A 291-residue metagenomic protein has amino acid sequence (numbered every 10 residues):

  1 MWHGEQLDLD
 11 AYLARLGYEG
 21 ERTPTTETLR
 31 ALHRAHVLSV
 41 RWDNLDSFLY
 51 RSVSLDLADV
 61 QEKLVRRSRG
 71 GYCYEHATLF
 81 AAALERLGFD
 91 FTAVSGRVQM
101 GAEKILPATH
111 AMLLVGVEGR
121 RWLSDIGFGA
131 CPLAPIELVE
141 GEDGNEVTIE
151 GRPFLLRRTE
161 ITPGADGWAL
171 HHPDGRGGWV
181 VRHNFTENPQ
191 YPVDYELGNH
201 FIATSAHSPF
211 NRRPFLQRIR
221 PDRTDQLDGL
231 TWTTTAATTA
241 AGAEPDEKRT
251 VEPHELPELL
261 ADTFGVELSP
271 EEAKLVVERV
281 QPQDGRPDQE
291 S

Functional and structural regions predicted by a protein language model:
W2-L16, G20, L38-R41, V98-E258: His-Asp-centered catalytic microenvironments across diverse enzyme cores, prominently the transglutaminase-like
W2-S68: Secondary-structure boundary elements
R15, R86, D262-T263: Residues at alpha-helix termini
S68-R69, P245: A generic structural signal for short
R69-S95, L113, L216: Cysteine-centered nucleophilic/redox motifs
A203-S205, A243-S291: A conserved C-terminal secondary-structure "cap"
